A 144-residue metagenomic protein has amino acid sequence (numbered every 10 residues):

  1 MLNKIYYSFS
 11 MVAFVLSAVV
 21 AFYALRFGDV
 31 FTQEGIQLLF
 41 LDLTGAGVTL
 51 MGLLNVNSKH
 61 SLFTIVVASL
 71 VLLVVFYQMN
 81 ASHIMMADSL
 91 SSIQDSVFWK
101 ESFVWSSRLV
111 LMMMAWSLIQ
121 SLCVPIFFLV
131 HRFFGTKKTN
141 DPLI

Functional and structural regions predicted by a protein language model:
M1-G47: N-terminal signal-anchor transmembrane alpha-helix
M1-L2, R132-I144: Short, charged juxtamembrane terminal tails flanking transmembrane helices
S10-V15, S91-G135: Alpha-helical membrane-associated segments of multi-pass integral membrane proteins
A13-A21, G45-T49, V71-V75, S117-V124: Helical transmembrane-bundle signal
A18-G28, L50-V56, F76-M86, P125-F128 (+1 more regions): Transmembrane helix-loop junctions and nearby membrane-interface residues
R26-L39, F76-M112: Interfacial non-cytosolic loop connecting adjacent transmembrane helices
L41-T64: Canonical alpha-helical transmembrane segments
S61-H83: Hydrophobic alpha-helical membrane-insertion segments
